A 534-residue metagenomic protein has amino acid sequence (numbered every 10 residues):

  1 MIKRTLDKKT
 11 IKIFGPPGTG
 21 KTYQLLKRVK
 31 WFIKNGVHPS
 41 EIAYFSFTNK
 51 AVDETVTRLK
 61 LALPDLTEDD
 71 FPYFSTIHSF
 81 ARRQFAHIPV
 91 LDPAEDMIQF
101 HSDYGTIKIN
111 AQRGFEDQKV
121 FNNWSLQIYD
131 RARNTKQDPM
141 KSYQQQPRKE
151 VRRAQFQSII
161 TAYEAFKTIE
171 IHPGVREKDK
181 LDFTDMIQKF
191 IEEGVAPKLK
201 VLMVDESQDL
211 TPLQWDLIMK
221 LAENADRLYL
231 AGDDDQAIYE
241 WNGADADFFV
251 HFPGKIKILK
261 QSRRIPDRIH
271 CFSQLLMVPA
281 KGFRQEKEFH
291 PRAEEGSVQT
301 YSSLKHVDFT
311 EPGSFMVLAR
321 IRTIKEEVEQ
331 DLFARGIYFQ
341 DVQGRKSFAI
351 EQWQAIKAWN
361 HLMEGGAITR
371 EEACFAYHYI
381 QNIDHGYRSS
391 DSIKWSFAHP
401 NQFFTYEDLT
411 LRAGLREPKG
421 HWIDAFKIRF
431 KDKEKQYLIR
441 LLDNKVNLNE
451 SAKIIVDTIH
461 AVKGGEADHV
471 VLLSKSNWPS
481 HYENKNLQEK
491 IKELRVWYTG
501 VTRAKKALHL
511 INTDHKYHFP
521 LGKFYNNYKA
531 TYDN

Functional and structural regions predicted by a protein language model:
M1-G15, Y23-Q24, E41-A43, A111-M203 (+3 more regions): Accessory N-terminal region flanking or inserted into the helicase ATPase core in nucleic-acid motor proteins
M1-V90, Q274, V462, T502: P-loop NTPase Walker
P16-T19, F47-K50, Q208-E294, M316-D331 (+6 more regions): Conserved helicase motor core of SF1/SF2 NTP-dependent helicases
E41-Y129, R335-G336, D341-S347: Conserved P-loop NTPase-based nucleic-acid remodeling module centered on helicase motor cores
D69, E223-R227, A504-K506: A short helix->loop->beta-strand "cap" motif at the edges of active sites that frequently abuts
Y73-T76, L181-M186, A452-H460: Conserved two-lobed SF2 helicase motor
Q299-G313: Conserved interdomain hinge at the start of the Helicase C-terminal
L362-I511: Conserved helicase C-terminal RecA-like lobe
